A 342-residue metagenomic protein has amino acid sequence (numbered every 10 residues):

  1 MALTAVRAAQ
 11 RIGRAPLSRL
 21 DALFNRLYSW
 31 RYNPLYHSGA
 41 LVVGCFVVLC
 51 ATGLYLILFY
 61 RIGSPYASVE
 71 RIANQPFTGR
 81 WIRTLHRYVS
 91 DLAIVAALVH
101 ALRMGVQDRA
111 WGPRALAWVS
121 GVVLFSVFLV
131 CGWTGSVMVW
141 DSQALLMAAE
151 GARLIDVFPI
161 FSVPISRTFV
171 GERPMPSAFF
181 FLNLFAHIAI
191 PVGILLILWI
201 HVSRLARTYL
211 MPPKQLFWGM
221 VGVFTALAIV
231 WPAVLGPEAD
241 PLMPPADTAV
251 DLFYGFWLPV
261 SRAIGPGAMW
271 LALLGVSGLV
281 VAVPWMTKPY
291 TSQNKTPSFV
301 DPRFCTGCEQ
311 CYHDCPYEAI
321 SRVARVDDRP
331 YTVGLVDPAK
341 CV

Functional and structural regions predicted by a protein language model:
M1-A263, W270-D301: Membrane-embedded alpha-helical bundles that constitute the cytochrome b-like, heme-associated redox core of multi-pass
P191, F304, A324-V326: Short, well-ordered turn and helix-capping elements at secondary-structure junctions
K295-D314: Membrane-cytosol interface motif
Q310-R329, V333-L335, K340-V342: Iron-sulfur cluster-binding cysteine motifs and their immediate structural context in ferredoxin-like electron-transfer
